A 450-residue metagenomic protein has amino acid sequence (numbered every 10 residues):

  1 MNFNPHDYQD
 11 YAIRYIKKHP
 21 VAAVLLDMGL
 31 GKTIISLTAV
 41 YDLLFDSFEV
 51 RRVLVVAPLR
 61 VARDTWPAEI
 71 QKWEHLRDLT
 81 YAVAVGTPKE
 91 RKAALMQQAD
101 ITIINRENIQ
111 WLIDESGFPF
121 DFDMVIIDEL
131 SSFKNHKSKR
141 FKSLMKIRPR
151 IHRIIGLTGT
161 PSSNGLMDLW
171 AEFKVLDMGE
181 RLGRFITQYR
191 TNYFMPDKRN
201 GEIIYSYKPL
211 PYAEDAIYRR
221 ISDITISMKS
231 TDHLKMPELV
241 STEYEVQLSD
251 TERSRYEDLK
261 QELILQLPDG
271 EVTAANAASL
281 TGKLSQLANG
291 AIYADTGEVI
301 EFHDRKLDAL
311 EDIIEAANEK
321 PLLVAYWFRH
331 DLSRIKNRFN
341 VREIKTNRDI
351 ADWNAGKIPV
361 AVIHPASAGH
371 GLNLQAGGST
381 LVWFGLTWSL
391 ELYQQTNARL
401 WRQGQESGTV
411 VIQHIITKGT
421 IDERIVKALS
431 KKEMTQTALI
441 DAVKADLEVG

Functional and structural regions predicted by a protein language model:
M1, K17-K18, G31, I35-F45 (+5 more regions): Conserved Helicase C-terminal RecA-like lobe
M1-L25: Conserved pre-motif I regulatory segment
I35, V50-K72, S163-D168, F328-R329: Conserved Walker A/P-loop ATP-binding site and its immediately adjacent core in helicase/helicase-like ATPase domains
R52, D78, Q97, M124 (+3 more regions): Conserved P-loop NTPase motor "coupling/switch" region that bridges the ATPase
V61-G86, L176-G179: Conserved helix-turn-beta segment of the N-terminal RecA-like "Helicase ATP-binding" lobe in SF1/SF2 helicases
P88-F122: Conserved helix/coil segment N-terminal to the catalytic DExD/H
I109-E115, N164-L166, Y326, H330-R334 (+2 more regions): SF2 helicase motor core recognition
W388-G450: A conserved SF2-helicase RecA2
